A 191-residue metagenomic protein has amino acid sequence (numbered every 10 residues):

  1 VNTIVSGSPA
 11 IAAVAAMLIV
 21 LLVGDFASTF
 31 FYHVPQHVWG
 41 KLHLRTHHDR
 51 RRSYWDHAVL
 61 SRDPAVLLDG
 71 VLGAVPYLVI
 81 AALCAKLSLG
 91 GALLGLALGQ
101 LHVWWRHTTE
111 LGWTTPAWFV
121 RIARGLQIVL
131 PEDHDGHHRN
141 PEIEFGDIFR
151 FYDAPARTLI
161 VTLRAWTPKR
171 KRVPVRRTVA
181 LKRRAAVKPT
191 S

Functional and structural regions predicted by a protein language model:
V1-I11: Short, strongly hydrophobic alpha-helical membrane anchors
L18-R172: Membrane-embedded catalytic scaffold of the fatty acid hydroxylase/desaturase
R164-S191: Primarily interfacial, aromatic-capped hydrophobic alpha-helices that serve as membrane anchors
